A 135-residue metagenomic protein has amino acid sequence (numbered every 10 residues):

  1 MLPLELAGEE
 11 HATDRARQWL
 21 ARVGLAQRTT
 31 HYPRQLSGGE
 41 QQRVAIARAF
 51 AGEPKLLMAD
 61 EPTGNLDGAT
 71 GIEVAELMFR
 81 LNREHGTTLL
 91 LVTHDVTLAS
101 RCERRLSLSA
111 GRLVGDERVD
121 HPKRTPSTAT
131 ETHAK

Functional and structural regions predicted by a protein language model:
M1-T13, R22: ABC-type ATPase nucleotide-binding domains, specifically the catalytic core motifs of the NBD
Y32-L36, E40-Q42: Conserved ABC ATPase signature
I46, V74: Hydrophobic anchor residue at the start of the ABC signature
E53: Conserved catalytic motifs of ABC-family nucleotide-binding domains
L57-D60: Catalytic Walker B motif of ABC-type/P-loop ATPase nucleotide-binding domains
G68-T70: Helix N-cap at the start of a conserved alpha-helix in ABC-type nucleotide-binding domains
L77-L91, A99: Conserved catalytic loops of ABC-family nucleotide-binding domains
